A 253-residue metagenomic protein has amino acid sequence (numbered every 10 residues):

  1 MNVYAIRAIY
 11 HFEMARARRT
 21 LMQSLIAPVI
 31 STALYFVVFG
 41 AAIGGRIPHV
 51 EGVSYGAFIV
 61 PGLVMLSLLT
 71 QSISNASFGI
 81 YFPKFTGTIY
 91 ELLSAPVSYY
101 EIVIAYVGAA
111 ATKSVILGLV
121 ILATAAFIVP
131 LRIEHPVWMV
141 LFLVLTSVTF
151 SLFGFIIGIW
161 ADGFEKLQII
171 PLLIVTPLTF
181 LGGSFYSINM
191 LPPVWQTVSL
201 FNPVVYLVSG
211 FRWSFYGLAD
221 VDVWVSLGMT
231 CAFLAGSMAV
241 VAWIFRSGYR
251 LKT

Functional and structural regions predicted by a protein language model:
M1-P136, L141-T253: Hydrophobic transmembrane alpha-helices and immediately adjacent juxtamembrane helices of multi-pass inner-membrane
